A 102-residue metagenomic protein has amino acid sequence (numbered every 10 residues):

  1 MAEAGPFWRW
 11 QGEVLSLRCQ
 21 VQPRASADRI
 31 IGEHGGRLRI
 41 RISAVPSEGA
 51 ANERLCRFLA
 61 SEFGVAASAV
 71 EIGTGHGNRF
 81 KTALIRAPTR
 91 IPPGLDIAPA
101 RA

Functional and structural regions predicted by a protein language model:
M1-A67, E71-A102: Contiguous, often N-terminal, cationic amphipathic patches that form binding interfaces
